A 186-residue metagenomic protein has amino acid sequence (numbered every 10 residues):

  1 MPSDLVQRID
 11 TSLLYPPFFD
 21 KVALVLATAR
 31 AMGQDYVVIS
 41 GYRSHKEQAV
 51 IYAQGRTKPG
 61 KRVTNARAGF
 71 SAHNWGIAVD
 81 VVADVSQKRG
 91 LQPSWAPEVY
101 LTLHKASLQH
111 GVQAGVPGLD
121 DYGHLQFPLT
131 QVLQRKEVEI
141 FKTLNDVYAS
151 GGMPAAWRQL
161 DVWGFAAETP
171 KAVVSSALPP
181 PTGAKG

Functional and structural regions predicted by a protein language model:
M1-S40: Active-site acidic/histidine clusters and adjacent loop/turn architecture that either coordinate catalytic ions
S12-D20, Y42-H45, S94-L101: Soluble non-cytosolic domains of exported or imported proteins
V38-A53, P128: Acidic helix-start/capping segments at beta-turn-to-alpha-helix junctions
H45-Q48, T57, S86-K88: Short, charged/polar surface micro-motifs in flexible loops or helix N-caps
G55-R67: Cytochrome P450 catalytic domain signature, combining two hallmark sequence patches
A66-G186: Catalytic cores and adjacent binding grooves of peptidoglycan-active enzymes
